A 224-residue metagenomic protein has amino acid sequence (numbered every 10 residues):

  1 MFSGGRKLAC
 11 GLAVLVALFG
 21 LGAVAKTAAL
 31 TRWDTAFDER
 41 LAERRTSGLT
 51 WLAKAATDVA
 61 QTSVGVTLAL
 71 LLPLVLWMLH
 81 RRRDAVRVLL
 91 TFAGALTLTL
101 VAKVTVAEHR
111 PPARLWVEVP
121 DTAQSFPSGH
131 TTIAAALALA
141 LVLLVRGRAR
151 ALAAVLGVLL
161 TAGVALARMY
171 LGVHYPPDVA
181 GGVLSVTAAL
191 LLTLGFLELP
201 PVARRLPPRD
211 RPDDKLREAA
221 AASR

Functional and structural regions predicted by a protein language model:
M1-L68, V104-E118, A221-S223: N-terminal transmembrane-helix/juxtamembrane module of multi-pass inner/ER membrane proteins
G4-V14, A69-T97: Interfacial segments of alpha-helical transmembrane regions
L8-L12, V66, A85-L90, A151-V158 (+2 more regions): Hydrophobic alpha-helical transmembrane segments
L21, L49, L72, L98 (+5 more regions): Alpha-helical membrane-inserting segments
T27-A28, R44, M78-R82, T105-H109 (+4 more regions): Membrane-interface elements of multi-pass transporters and channels
T57-H80, A135-A138, V145: Hydrophobic alpha-helical transmembrane segments
V86-L115, H174-G182: Hydrophobic alpha-helical transmembrane segments of integral membrane proteins
L115-R224: Membrane-embedded catalytic cores of phosphoryl/pyrophosphoryl-handling enzymes
